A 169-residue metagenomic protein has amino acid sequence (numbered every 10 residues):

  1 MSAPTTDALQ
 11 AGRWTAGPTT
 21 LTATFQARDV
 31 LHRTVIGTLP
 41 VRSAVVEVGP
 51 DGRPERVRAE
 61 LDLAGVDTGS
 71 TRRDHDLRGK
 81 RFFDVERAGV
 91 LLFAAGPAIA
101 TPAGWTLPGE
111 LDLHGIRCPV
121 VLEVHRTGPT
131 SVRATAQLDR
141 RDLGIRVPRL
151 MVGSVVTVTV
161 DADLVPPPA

Functional and structural regions predicted by a protein language model:
M1-A169: Low-complexity, acidic/polar, glycine-enriched regions of mature
